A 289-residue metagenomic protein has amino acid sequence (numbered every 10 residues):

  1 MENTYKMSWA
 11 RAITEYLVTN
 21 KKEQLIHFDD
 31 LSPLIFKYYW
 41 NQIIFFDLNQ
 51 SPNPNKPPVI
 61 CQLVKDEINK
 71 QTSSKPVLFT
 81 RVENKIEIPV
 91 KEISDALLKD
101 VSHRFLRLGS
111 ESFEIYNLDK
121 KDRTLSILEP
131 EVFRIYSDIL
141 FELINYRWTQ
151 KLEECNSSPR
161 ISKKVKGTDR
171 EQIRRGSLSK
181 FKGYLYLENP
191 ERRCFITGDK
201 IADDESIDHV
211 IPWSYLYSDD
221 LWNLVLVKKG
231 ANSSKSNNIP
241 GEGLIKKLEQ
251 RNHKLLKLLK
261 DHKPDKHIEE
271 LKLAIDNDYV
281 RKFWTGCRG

Functional and structural regions predicted by a protein language model:
M1-S177, E242-K254: Mixed-charge, low-complexity interaction segments
M1-T4, E188, Y215: Short, solvent-exposed segments of well-ordered alpha helices
V18-K21, W40, Y186, Y215 (+1 more regions): Hydrophobic/aromatic-lined pockets within catalytic cores
E171-K182, I207-P212: Short Cys/His-rich Zn2+-coordinating modules
S179-P190, Y217-D220: Short, flexible, mixed-charge glycine/proline-rich loop motifs that serve as phosphate/nucleic-acid-contacting
R193-L226, K235-K247: Histidine-centered nuclease catalytic patch
K229-G289: C-terminal structured domain segments
